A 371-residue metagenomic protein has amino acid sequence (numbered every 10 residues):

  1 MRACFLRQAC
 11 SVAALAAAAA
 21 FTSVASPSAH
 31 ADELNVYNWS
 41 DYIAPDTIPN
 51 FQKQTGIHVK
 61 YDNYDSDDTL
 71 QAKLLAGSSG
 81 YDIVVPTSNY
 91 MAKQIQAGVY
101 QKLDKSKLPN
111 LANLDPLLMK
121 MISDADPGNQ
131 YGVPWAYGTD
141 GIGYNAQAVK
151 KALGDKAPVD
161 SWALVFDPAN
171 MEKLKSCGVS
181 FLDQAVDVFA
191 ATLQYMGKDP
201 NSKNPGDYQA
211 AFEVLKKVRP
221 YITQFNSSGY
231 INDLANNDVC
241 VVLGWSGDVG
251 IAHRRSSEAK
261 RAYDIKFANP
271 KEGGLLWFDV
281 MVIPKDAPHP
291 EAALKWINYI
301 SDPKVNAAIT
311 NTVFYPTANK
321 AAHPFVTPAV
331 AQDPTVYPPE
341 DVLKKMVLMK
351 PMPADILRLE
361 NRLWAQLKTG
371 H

Functional and structural regions predicted by a protein language model:
A31-Q94: Early extracytoplasmic/lumenal segment of secretory-pathway proteins
V85, M91, I95-Y221, S228-A235: Extracytoplasmic ligand-binding site segments that recognize negatively charged/polar headgroups
Y90-K93, V241-A262: A ligand-binding cleft/hinge motif common to bilobed small-molecule-binding domains
Q101-A112, A259-L275, P284-A287: Short beta-strand->loop
G143-A148, Q194-G197, W277-H289, A308: A bilobed periplasmic-binding-protein/Venus flytrap-type ligand-binding module shared by bacterial periplasmic
Y208-K217, T223, R261-V282: Periplasmic-binding protein-like
N232, E340-H371: Conserved C-terminal helix/tail region of periplasmic/extracytoplasmic solute-binding proteins
P284-K345: Mature extracytoplasmic/periplasmic domains
